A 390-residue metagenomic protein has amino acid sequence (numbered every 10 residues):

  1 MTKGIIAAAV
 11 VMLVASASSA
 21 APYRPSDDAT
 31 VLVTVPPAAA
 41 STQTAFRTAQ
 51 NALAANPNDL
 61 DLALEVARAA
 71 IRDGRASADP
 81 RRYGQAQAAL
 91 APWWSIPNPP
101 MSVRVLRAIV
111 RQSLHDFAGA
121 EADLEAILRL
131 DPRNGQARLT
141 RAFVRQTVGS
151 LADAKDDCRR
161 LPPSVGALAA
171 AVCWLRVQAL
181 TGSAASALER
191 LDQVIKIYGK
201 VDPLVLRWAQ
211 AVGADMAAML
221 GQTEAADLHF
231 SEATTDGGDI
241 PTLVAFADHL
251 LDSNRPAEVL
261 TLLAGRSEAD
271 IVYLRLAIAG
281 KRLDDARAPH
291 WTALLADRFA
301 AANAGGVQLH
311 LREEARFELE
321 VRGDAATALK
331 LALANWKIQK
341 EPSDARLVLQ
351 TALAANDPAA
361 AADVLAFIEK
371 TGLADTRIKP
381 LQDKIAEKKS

Functional and structural regions predicted by a protein language model:
S18-S102, S113, E387: N-terminal leader/linker segments that initiate helical-solenoid repeat arrays
A52, P92-W93, A126-I127, R160-L161 (+5 more regions): Canonical positions in the second alpha-helix
P57, N98, P132, V165-G166 (+6 more regions): Short coil turns that delineate tetratricopeptide repeat
E65, L106, T140, C173-W174 (+5 more regions): Canonical tetratricopeptide repeat
R68, R75, I109, F143 (+7 more regions): Residue-level recognition of tetratricopeptide repeat
R81, H115, G149, G182 (+5 more regions): Residue-level detector of the short coil/turn that links helix A to helix B within each tetratricopeptide repeat
